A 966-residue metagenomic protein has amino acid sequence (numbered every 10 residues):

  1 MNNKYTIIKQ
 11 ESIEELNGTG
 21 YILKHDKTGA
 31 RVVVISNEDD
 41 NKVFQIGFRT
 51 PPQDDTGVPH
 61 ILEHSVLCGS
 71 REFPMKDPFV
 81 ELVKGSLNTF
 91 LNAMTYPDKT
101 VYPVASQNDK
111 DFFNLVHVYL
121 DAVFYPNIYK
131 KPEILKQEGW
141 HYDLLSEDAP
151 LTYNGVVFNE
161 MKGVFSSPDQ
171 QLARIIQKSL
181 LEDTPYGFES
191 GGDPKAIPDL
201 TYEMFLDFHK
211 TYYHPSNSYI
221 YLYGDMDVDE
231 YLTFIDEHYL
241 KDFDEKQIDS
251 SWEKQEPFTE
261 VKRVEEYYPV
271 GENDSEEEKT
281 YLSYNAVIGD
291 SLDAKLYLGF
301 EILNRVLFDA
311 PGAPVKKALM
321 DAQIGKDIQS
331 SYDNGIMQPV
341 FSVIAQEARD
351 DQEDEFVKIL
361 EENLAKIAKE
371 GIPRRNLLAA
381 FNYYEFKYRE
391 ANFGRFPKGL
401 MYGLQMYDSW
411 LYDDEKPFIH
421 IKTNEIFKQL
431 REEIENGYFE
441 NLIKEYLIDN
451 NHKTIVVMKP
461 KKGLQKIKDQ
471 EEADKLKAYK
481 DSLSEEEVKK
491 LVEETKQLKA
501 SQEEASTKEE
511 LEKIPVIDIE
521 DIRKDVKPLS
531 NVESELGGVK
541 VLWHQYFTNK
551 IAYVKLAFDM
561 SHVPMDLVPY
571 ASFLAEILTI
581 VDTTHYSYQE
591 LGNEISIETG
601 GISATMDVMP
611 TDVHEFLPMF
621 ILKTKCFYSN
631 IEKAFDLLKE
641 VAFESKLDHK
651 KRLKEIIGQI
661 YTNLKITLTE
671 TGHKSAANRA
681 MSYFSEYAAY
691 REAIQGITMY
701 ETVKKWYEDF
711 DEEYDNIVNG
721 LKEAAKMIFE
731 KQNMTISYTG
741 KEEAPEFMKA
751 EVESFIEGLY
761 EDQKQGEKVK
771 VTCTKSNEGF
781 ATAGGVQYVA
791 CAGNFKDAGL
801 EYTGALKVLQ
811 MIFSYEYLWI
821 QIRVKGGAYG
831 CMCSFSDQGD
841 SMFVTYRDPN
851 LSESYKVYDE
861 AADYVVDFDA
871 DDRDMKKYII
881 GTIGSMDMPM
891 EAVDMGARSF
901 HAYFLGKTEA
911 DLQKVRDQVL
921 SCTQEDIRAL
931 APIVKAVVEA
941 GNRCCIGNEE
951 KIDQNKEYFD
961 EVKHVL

Functional and structural regions predicted by a protein language model:
M1-V43: Non-catalytic terminal extensions that flank enzyme cores
N3, S65, G69-E72, P78-E256 (+6 more regions): Charge-rich, well-structured scaffold segments of protease-associated domains
K24-D39, D274-S283, S291-A294, V526-P569 (+3 more regions): Active-site-adjacent "gating/activation" loops or surface patches in catalytic cores
A30-V34, D40-I46, F90-N92, Y119 (+1 more regions): Active-/binding-site microenvironments in catalytic and ligand-binding cores
S36-L82, K295-L307, N549-E594, D636-L638 (+2 more regions): Active/ligand-binding-proximal structured segments within catalytic/core domains that scaffold catalytic residues
K241-I302, C773-T774, G779-F795: Loop-rich catalytic cores of soluble enzymes, especially ATP-dependent carboxylate-amine ligases and other
P269, E509-V539: Edge strands and adjacent loops of beta-rich recognition modules
I344, K555, M565-V581, H585-Y588 (+6 more regions): Substrate-recognition/cap regions that form aromatic- and gly/pro-loop-enriched pockets for small-molecule ligands
